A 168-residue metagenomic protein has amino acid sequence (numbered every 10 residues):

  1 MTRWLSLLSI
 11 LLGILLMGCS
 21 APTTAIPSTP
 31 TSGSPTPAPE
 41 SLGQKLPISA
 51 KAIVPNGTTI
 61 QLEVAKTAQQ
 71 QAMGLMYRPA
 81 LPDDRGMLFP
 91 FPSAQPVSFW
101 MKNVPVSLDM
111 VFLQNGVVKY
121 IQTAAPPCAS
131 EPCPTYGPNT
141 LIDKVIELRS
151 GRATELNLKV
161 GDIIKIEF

Functional and structural regions predicted by a protein language model:
M1-L8: Bacterial N-terminal signal peptides that target proteins for export
L11-L12: Repetitive helical segments and hydrophobic/amphipathic motifs
L15-G18: C-terminal motif of bacterial Sec signal peptides marking the signal peptidase cleavage site
S20-F168: Compact, glycine-rich, soluble single-domain proteins
